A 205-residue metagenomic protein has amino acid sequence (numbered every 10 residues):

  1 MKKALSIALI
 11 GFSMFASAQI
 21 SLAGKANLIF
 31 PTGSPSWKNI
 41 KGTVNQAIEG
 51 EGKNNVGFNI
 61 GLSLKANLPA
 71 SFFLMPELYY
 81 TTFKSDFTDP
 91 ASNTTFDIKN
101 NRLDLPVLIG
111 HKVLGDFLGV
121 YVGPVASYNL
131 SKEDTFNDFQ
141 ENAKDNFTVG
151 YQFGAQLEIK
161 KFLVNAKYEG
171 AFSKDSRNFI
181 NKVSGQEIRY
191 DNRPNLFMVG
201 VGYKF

Functional and structural regions predicted by a protein language model:
M1-K25, F197, V201, F205: Bacterial Sec-dependent N-terminal signal peptides
A18-G61: Short glycine/proline- and aromatic-enriched beta-strand/turn motifs that initiate or cap beta-hairpins
I20-L22, F72-L74, F117-L118, K161-A166: Repeated loop/turn-to-beta-strand initiation elements of outer-membrane beta-barrel proteins
A26-L28, F58-L68, L78-Y80, L105-H111 (+4 more regions): Residues on the lipid-exposed face of transmembrane beta-strands in outer-membrane beta-barrel proteins
I29-G33, T81-S85, S127-S131, E169-D175: Structural signature of outer-membrane beta-barrel domains
P35-N39, E77, Q140-F205: Predominantly the C-terminal beta-signal and adjacent terminal strand-loop region of outer-membrane beta-barrel
G42-I48, D89-S92, T135-D138, N181-G185: Extracytoplasmic loops and strand-loop junctions of Gram-negative outer membrane beta-barrel proteins
A47-N54, T94-N101, Q140-F147, E187-R193: Replace "Gram-negative outer membrane beta-barrel proteins" with "bacterial and organellar outer membrane beta-barrel
